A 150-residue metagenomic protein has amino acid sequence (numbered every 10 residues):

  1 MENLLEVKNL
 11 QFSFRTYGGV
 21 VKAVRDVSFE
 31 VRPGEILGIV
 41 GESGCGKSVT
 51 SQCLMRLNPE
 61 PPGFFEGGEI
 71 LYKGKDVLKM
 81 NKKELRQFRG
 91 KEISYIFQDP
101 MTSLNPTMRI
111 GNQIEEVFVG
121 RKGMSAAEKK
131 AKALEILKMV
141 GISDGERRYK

Functional and structural regions predicted by a protein language model:
M1-K150: ABC transporter nucleotide-binding domains
